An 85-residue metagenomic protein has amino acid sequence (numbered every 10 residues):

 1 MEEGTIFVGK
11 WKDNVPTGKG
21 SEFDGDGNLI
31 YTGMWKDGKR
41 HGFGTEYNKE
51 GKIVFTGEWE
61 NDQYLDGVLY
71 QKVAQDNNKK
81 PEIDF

Functional and structural regions predicted by a protein language model:
M1-F85: Glycine/tyrosine- and acidic-biased, solvent-exposed loop/turn segments at the edges of beta-strands
